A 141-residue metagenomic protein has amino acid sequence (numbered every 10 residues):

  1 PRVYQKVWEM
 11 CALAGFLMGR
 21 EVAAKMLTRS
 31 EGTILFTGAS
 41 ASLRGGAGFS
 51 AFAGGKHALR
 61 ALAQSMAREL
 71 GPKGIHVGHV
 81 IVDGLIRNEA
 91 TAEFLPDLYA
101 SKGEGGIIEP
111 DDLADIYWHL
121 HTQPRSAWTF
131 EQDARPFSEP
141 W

Functional and structural regions predicted by a protein language model:
V3-Q5: Substrate-binding pocket helix/loop in short-chain dehydrogenase/reductase
G19-R20, Q64: A short, exposed helix-loop element centered on a Lys and neighboring polar residues
E21-S30: A short helix-coil junction within the Rossmann-fold of NAD(P)-dependent oxidoreductases
L27-T28, L70-P72: A short hydrophobic alpha-helix cap/turn motif
R29, G46-A47, T91: Conserved catalytic-core motifs of eukaryotic protein kinase domains, centered on the activation segment
T33-A58, Q64, R68-G71, I86: Catalytic loop of short-chain dehydrogenase/reductase
P72-R87, L95-W141: C-terminal helical subdomain
